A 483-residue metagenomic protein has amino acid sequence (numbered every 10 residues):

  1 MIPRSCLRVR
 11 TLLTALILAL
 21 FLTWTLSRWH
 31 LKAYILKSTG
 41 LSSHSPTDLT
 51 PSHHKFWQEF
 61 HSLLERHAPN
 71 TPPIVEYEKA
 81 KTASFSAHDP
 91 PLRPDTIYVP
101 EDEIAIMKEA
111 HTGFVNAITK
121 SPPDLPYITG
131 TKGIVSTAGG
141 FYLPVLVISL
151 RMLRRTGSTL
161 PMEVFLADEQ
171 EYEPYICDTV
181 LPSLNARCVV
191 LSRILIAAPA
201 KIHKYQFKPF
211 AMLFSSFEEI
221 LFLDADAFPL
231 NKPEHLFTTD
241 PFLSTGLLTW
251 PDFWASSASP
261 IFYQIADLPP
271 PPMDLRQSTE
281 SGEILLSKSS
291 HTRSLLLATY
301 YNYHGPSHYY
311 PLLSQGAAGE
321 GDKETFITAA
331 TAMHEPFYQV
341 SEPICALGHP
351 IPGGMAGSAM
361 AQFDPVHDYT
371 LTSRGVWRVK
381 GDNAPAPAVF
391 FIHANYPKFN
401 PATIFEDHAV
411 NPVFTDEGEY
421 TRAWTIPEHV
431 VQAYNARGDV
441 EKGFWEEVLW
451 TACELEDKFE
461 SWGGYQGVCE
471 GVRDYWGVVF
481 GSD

Functional and structural regions predicted by a protein language model:
I2-D483: Glycosyltransferase catalytic domains, chiefly GT-A lineage
